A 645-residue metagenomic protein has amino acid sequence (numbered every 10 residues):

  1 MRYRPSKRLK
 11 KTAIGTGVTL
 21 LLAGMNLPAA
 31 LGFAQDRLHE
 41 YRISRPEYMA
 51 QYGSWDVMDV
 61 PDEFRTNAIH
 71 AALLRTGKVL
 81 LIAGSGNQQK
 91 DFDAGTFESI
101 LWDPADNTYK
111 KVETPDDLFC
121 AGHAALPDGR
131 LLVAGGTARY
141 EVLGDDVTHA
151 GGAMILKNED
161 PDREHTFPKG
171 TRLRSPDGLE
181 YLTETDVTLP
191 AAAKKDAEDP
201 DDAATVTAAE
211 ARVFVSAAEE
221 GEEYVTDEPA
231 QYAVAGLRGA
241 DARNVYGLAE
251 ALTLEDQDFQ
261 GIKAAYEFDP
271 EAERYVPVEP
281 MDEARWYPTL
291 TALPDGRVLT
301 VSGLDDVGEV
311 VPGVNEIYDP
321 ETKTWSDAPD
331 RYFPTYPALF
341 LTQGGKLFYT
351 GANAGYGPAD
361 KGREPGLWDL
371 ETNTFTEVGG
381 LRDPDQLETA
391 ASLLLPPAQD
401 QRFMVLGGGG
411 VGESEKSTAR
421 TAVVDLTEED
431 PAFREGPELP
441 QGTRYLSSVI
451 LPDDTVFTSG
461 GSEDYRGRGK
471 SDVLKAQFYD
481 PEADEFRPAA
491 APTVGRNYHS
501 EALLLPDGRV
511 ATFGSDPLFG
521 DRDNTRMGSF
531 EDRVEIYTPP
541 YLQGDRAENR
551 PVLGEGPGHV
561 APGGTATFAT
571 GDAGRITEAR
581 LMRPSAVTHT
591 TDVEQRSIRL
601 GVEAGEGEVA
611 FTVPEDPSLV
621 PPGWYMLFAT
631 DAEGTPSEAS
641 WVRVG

Functional and structural regions predicted by a protein language model:
M1-D146, D162-P176, L254-G645: Kelch-like beta-propeller repeat domains
L20-L22, V142-D256: Short beta-strand/helix segments in adaptor/scaffold domains that form protein-protein interfaces within large
